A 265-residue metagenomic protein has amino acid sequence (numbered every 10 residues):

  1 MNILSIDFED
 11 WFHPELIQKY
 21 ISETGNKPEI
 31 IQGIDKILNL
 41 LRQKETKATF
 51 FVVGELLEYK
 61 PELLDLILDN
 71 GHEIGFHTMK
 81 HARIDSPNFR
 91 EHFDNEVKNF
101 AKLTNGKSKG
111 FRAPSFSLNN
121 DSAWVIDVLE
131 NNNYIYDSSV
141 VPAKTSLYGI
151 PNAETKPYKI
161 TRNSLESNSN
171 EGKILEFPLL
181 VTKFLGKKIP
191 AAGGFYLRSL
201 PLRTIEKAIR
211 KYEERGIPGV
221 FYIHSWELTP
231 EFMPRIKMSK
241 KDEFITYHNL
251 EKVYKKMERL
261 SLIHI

Functional and structural regions predicted by a protein language model:
M1-N70: Active-site beta->alpha N-cap acidic-glycine motif
S22-P28, V52-V53, M79-N88, A113-S117 (+2 more regions): The substrate-binding groove and active-site-proximal loops of carbohydrate-active enzymes, especially glycoside
I34-L38, P61-D65, F93-A101, I126 (+2 more regions): Generic structural signal for well-ordered alpha-helices, preferentially at hydrophobic/aromatic core positions
K44-S122, Y134-I135, S139-L147, G172-K173 (+1 more regions): Metal-dependent polysaccharide deacetylase catalytic core of the NodB/CE4 family, i.e., the active-site-bearing domain
N105-K107, A113-I217, Y222: Active-site-adjacent pocket scaffolds in enzyme catalytic domains
S225-S261: Acidic, His/Gly-rich catalytic cores of divalent-metal-dependent hydrolytic chemistry
I263-I265: Conserved small/polar residues in nucleotide/adenosyl-binding loops
